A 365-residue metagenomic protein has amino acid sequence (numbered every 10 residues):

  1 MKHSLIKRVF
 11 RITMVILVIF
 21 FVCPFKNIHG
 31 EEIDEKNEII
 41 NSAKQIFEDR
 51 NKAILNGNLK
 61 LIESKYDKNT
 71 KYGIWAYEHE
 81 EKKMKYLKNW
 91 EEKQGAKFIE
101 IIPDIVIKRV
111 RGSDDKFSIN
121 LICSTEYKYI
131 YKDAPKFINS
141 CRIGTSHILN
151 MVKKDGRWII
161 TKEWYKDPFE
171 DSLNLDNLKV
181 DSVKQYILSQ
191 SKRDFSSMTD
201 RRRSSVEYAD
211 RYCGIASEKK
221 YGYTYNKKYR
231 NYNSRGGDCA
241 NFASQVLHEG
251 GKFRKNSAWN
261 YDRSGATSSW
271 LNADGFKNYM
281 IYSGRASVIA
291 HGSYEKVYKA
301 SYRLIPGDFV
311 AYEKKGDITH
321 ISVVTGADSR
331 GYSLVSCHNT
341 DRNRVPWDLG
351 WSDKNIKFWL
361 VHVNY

Functional and structural regions predicted by a protein language model:
L5-G30: Sec-dependent N-terminal signal peptides of Gram-positive bacterial secreted proteins and lipoproteins
E31-K93, L247-E249: Core segments of small alpha/beta cavity-forming domains
K82-D133: Surface-exposed, charged secondary-structure patches
P103-V110, S146-V152, S322: Hydrophobic/aromatic beta-strand elements that line small-molecule binding cavities or substrate pockets in beta-rich
K136-Q190, D194, S333-H338: Short beta-strand edge/turn micro-motifs at domain boundaries
I187-W270: N-terminal capping segments
S264-L334: ...with weaker cross-activation on analogous glycine-rich loops/strands in unrelated enzymes
L334-T340, D348-Y365: Low-complexity, Gly/Ser/Thr/Pro-rich intrinsically disordered linker/tail segments
